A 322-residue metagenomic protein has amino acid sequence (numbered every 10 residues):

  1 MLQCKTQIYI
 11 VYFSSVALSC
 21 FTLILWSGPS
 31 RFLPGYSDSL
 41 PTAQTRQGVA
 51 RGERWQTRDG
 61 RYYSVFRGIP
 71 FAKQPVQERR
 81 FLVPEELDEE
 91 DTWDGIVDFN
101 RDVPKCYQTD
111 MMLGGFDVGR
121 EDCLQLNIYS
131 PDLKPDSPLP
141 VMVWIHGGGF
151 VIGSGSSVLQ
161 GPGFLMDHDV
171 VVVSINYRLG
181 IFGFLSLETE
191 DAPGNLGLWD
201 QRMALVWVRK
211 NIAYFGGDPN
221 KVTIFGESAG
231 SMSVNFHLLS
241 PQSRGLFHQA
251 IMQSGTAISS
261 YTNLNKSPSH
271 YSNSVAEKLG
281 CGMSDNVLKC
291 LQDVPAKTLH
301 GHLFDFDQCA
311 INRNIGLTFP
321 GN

Functional and structural regions predicted by a protein language model:
L2-Y12, L18-L198, P219, I315: Non-catalytic accessory segments of hydrolases
I8, A17-C20, I224, I251 (+1 more regions): Domain-scale activation on soluble regions of proteins
C123, P193-Y214, S269-S274: Alpha/beta-hydrolase active-site loop
V143, G226, G230: Conserved G/P- and acidic residue-centered "switch" motifs that form tight phosphate/ATP-binding loops in soluble
N176, F225, S240, I251-S254: Alpha/beta-hydrolase-fold catalytic nucleophile elbow
F215-E227: Alpha/beta-hydrolase fold nucleophile elbow
S231-S243: Short glycine-enriched nucleophile-adjacent loop and the immediately C-terminal alpha-helix near the catalytic center
R244, Q249, Q253-N322: Substrate-access "cap/lid" subdomains that shape and gate the entrance to catalytic or ligand-binding pockets
